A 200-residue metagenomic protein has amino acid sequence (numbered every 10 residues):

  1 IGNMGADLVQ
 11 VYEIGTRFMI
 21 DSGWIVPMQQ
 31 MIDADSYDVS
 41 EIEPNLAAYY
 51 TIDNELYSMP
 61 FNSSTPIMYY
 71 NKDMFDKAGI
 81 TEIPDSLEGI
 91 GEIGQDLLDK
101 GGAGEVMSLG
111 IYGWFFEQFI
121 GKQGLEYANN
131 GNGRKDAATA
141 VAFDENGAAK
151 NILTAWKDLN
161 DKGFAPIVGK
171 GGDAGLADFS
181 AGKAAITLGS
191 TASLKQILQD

Functional and structural regions predicted by a protein language model:
I1, V9, T16, L153-D200: Extracytoplasmic/periplasmic substrate-binding proteins
I1-G5, S22, M74-F75, E92-D99 (+2 more regions): Short helices/loops that flank or line small-molecule/ion binding pockets
M4-V11, V106: Periplasmic-binding protein-like
Y12-P66, D85, G91, Q118-G121: Hinge/lid segment of periplasmic solute-binding proteins
Q29-I42, L125-N151, Q199-D200: Short, solvent-exposed loop/beta-turn-alpha elements that line the ligand-binding surface or hinge of extracytoplasmic
I52-F61, P66, G91-V141, A184: Extracytoplasmic/periplasmic solute-binding protein
K72-I83, K162: Aromatic-glycine-rich donor-binding/catalytic loop that engages nucleotide-sugar donors across glycosyltransferases
G94-D96, K135-G169: Glycine-centered hinge/linker elements that transmit conformational signals in sensory and ligand-binding systems
